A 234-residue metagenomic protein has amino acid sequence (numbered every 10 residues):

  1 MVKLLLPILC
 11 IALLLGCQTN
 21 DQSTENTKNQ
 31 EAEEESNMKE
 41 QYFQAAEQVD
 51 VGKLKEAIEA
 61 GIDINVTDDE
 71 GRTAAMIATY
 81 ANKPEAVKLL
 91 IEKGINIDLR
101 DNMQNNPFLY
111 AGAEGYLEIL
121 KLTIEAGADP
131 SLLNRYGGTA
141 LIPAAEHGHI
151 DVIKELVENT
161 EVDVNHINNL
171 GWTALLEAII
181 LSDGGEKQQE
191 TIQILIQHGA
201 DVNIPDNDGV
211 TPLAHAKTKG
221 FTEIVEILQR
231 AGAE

Functional and structural regions predicted by a protein language model:
L15-G16: C-terminal motif of bacterial Sec signal peptides marking the signal peptidase cleavage site
N29-T73, I77: N-terminal segments that cap or nucleate solenoid repeat domains
Q44-V49, I77-K83, Y110-Y116, P143-H149 (+2 more regions): Ankyrin repeat A-helix N-terminal signature
K53, E85-A86, E118-I119, D151-V152 (+2 more regions): Conserved ankyrin/ankyrin-like repeat signature
I58-D63, K88-N96, K121-D129, K154-D163 (+2 more regions): Ankyrin repeat domain, specifically the short helix-to-loop turn at the C-terminus of the second helix of each repeat
N203-E234: Leucine-rich solenoid repeat scaffolds
